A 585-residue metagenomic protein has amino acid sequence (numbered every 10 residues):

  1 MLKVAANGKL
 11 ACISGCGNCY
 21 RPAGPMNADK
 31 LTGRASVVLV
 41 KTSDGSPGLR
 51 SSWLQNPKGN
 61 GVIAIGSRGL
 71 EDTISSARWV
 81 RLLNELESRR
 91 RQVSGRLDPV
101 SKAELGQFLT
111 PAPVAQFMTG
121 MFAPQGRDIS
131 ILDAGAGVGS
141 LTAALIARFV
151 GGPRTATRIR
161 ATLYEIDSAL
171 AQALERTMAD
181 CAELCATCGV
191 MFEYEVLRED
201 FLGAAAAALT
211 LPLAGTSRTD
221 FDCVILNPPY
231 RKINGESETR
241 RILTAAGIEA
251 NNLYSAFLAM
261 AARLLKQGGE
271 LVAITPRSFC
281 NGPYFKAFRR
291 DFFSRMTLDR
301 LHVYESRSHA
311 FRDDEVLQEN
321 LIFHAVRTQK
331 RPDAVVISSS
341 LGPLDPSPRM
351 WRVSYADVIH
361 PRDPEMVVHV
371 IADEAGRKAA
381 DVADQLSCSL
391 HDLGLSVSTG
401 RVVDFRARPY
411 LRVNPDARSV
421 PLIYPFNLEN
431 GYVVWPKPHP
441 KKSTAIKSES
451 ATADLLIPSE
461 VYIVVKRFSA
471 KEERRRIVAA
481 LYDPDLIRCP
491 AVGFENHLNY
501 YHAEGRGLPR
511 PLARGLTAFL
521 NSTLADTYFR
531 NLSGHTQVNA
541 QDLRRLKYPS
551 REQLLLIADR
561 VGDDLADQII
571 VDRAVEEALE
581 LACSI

Functional and structural regions predicted by a protein language model:
V4-A6, A11, A23, A28-D29 (+2 more regions): Acidic, Ala/Val/Gly-enriched low-complexity intrinsically disordered segments
C12, C16-C19: Cysteine-centered motifs
C16, K30-R154, T162-C181, A205 (+4 more regions): Class I S-adenosyl-L-methionine
A103-E104, F108-F117, A136-A143, R158 (+2 more regions): Signature of N6-adenine DNA methyltransferases within the class I
G126-R127, G152-R158, A186-F192, T216-T219 (+1 more regions): Short helix-terminating capping/connector loops at secondary-structure junctions
I129, D222, Y462: Conserved acidic residues
M178-T210: S-adenosyl-L-methionine
A375-S584: Polybasic, glycine- and aromatic-enriched phosphate-binding surface used to engage nucleic acids
